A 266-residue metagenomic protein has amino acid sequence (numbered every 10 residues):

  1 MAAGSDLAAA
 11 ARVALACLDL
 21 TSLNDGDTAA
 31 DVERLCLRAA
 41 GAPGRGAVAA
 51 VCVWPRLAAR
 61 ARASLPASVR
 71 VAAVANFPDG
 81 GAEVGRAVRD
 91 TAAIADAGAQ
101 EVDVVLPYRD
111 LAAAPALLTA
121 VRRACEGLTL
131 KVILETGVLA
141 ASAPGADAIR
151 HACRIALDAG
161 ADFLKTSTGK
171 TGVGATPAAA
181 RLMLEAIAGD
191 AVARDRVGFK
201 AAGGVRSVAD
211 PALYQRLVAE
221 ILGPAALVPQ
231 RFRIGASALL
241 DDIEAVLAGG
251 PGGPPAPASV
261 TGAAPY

Functional and structural regions predicted by a protein language model:
G4-G46, R56-F199, V208-S237, I243-Y266: Alpha/beta enzyme core
A50-W54: Short, hydrophobic beta-strand segments that form beta-sheet elements in well-ordered domains
A202: Terminal helix/beta-alpha structural elements that buttress the NAD(P)+-binding lobe
V205: Short donor-sugar binding/catalytic loops of nucleotide-sugar-dependent glycosyltransferases, especially enzymes
